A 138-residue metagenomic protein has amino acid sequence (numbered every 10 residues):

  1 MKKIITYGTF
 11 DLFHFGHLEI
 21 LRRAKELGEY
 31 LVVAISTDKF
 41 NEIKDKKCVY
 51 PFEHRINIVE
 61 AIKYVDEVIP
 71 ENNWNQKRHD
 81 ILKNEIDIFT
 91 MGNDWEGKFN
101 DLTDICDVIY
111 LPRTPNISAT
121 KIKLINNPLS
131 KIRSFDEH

Functional and structural regions predicted by a protein language model:
M1-H138: Nucleotidyltransferase catalytic core that binds NTPs
